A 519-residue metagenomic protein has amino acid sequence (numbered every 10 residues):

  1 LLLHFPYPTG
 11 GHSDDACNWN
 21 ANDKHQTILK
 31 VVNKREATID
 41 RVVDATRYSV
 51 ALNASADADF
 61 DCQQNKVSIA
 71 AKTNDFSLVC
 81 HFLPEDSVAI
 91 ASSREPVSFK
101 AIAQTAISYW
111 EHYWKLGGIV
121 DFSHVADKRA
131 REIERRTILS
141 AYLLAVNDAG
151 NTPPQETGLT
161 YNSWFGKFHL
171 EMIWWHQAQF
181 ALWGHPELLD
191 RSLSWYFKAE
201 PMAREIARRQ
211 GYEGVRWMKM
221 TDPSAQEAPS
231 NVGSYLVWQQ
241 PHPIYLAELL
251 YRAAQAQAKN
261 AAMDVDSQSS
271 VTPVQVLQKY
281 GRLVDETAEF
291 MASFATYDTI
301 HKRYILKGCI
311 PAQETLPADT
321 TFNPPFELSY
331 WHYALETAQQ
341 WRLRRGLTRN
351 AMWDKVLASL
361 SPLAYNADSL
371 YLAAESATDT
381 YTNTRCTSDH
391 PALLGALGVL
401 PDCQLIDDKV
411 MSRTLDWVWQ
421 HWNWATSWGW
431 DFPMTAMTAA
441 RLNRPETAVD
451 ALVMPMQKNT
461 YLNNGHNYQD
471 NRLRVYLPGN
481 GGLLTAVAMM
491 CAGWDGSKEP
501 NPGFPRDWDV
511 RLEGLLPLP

Functional and structural regions predicted by a protein language model:
L1-K167, P186, F197-M202, M263: Acidic/polar, glycine-enriched structural segments that form the non-catalytic walls/loops of the carbohydrate-binding
A106-K128, N151-L159, D190-S194, A207-Y212 (+5 more regions): Short coil/turn segments at secondary-structure boundaries
E111-L116, V146-T157, Y212-A225, W238-Y245 (+3 more regions): Active-site-adjacent bridging/hinge elements
D121-A130, T152-G166, H176, E200 (+4 more regions): Primarily short, surface-exposed interaction patches in extracytoplasmic proteins
L144-T152, K167-H169, L188, P201-I206 (+3 more regions): Secretory-pathway/luminal and periplasmic proteins that interact with or process carbohydrate-rich
H169-E205, D222-Q226, V232, L236-S270 (+4 more regions): Active-site core of glycosidic bond-cleaving carbohydrate-active enzymes
E286-R344: Acidic/histidine-rich catalytic neighborhood
N501-P519: Surface beta-strand/loop "capping" patches
